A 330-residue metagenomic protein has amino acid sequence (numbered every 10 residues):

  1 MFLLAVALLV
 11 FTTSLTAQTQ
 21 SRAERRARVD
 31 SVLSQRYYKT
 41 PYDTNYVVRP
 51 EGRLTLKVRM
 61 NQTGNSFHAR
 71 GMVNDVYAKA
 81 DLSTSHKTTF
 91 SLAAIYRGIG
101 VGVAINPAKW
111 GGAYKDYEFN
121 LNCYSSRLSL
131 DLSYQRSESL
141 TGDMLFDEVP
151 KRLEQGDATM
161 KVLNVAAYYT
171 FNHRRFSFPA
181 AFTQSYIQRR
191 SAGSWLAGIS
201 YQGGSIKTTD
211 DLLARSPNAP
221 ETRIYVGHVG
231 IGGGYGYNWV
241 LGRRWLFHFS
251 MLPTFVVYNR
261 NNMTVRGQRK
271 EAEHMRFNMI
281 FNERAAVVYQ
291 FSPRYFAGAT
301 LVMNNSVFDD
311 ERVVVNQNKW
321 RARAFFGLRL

Functional and structural regions predicted by a protein language model:
P50, N120-I224: Outer-membrane pore/translocation modules
L56-G64, A94, V103-P107, C123 (+5 more regions): Transmembrane beta-barrel strands of outer-membrane/channel proteins
G64-T89, G100-G111, L212: Surface-exposed strand-loop-strand hairpins of Gram-negative outer-membrane beta-barrel proteins
V76-A80, A104-N106, E148-G156, T183 (+3 more regions): Extracellular loop and loop/strand-boundary signature of outer-membrane beta-barrel proteins
Y77-A80, Q202-R294: Outer-membrane beta-barrel transmembrane domain signature
A94-Y96, I105, C123-S125, Y169-F171 (+3 more regions): Residue-level signature of outer-membrane beta-barrel architecture
G98-A104, R127-D131, H173-F176, W245 (+1 more regions): Repeated loop/turn-to-beta-strand initiation elements of outer-membrane beta-barrel proteins
N164-A167, N318-L330: Outer-membrane beta-barrel "beta-signal"
